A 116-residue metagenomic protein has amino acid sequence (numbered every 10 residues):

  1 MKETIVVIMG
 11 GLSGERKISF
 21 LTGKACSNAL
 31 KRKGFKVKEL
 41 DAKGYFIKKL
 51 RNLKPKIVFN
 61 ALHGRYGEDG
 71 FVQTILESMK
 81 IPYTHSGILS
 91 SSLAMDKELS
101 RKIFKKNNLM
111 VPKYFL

Functional and structural regions predicted by a protein language model:
M1-K102, K106: ATP-binding N-terminal substructure of ATP-dependent carboxylate-amine bond-forming enzymes
N107-L116: Rossmann-like NAD(P)H-binding beta-loop-alpha module
